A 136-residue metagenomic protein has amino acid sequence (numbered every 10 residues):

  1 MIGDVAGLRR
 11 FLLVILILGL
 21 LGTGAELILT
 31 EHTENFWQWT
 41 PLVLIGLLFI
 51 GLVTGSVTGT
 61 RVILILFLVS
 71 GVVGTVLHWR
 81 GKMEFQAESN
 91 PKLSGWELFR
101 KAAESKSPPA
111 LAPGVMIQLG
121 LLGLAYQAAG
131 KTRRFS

Functional and structural regions predicted by a protein language model:
M1-L13, T132-R133: N-terminal membrane topogenic signal
G7-I17, V57-S70: Interfacial segments of alpha-helical transmembrane regions
L8-R10, L27-I50: Transmembrane alpha-helix entry/boundary detector in multi-pass membrane proteins
R10-T23, L119-L121: Alpha-helical transmembrane segments
G46-T60: Canonical alpha-helical transmembrane segments
V69-E88: C-terminal TM-helix exit segments that contain a strictly Trp-centered aromatic cap at the helix terminus
P91-S136: Alpha-helical membrane-associated segments of multi-pass integral membrane proteins
